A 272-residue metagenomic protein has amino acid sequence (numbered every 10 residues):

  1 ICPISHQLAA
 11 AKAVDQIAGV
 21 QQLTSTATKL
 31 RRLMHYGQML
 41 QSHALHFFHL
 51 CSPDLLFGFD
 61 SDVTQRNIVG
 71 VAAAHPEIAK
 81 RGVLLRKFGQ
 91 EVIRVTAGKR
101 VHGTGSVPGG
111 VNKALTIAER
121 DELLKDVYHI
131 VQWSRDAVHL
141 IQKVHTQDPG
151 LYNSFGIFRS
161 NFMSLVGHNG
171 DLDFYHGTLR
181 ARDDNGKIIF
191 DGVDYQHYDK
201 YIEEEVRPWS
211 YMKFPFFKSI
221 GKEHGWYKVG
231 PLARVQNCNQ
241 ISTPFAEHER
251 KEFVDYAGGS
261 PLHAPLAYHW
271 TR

Functional and structural regions predicted by a protein language model:
I1-R272: Active-site bordering "gate/hinge" segments that shape substrate access to catalytic or cofactor-binding pockets
